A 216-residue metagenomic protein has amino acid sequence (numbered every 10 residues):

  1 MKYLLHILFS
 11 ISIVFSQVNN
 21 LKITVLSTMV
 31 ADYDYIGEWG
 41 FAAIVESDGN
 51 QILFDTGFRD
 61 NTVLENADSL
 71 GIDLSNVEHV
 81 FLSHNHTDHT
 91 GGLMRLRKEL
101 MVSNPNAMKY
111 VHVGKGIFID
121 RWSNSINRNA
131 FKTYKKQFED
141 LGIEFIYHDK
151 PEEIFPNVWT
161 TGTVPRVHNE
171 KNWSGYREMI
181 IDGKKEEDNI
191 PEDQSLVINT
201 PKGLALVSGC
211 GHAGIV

Functional and structural regions predicted by a protein language model:
M1-L4, W39: Positively charged n-region of N-terminal signal peptides that target proteins for export
Y3-S16: Sec-dependent N-terminal signal peptides
K22-L70, N189, D193-S208: Conserved beta-strand hairpin/beta-sheet module of binuclear metal-dependent hydrolase folds, prominently
D32-Y33, D60-T62, T87-T90, F118-R121 (+2 more regions): Active-site environment of divalent metal-dependent phosphoester hydrolases
L53-T56, E78-N85, H112-G114, L206-C210: Active-site neighborhood of phospho(di)ester-bond hydrolases with catalytic His/Asp-centered motifs
N61-H112: Active-site metal-binding motif and surrounding structural segment of the metallo-beta-lactamase
G91-L100, S123-T133: Metal-dependent catalytic neighborhoods of phosphoester/phosphodiester hydrolases
E153-K202: Active-site-proximal loop/helix segment associated with metal-binding centers of metalloenzymes
